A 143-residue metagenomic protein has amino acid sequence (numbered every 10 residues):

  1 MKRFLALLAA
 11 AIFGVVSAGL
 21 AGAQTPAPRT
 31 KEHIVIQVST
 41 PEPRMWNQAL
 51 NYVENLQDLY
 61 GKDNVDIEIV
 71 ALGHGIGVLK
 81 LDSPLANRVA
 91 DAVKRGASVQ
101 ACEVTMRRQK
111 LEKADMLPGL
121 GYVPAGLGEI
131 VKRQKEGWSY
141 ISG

Functional and structural regions predicted by a protein language model:
M1-F4: Positively charged n-region of N-terminal signal peptides that target proteins for export
L8-S17: Bacterial N-terminal signal peptides
A21-G143: Secreted/extracellular ectodomain signature
